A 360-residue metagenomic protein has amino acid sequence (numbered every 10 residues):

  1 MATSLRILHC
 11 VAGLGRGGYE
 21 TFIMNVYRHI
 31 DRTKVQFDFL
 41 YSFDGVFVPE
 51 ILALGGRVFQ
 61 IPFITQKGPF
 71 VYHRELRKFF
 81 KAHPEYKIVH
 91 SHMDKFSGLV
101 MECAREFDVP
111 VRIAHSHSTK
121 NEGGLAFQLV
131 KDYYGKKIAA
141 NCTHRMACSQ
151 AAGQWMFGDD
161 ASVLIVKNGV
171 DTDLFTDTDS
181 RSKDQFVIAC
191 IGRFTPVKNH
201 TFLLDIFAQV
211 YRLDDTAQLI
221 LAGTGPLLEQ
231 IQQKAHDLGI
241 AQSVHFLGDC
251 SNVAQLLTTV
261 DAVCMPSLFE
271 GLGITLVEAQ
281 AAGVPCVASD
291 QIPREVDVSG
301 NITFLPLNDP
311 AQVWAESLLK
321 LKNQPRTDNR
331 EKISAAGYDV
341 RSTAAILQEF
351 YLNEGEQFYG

Functional and structural regions predicted by a protein language model:
T3-R74, F79, G225-L227, F350: N-terminal strand-loop element at the rim of the active site of nucleotide-sugar-dependent glycosyltransferases
E20-N25, F186, C190-Q209, P226-Q232: A conserved mid-protein helix/loop that constitutes part of the nucleotide-sugar donor-binding site
L40-Y41, P285-S289, R294: Short hydrophobic beta-strand element within catalytic cores of glycosyltransferases and related nucleotide-activated
S91-S97, S116: Short His-centered aromatic/hydrophobic patch
A151, G169: Carbohydrate-associated surface elements
Q232-G248: Nucleotide-activated donor-binding/catalytic signature segment of Leloir-type glycosyltransferases, i.e., the conserved
D249, L268: Aromatic "clamp/platform" in nucleotide-sugar-dependent glycosyltransferases that forms part of the donor/acceptor
E295-N323: Change "using UDP/GDP/dTDP sugars" to "using nucleotide sugars
